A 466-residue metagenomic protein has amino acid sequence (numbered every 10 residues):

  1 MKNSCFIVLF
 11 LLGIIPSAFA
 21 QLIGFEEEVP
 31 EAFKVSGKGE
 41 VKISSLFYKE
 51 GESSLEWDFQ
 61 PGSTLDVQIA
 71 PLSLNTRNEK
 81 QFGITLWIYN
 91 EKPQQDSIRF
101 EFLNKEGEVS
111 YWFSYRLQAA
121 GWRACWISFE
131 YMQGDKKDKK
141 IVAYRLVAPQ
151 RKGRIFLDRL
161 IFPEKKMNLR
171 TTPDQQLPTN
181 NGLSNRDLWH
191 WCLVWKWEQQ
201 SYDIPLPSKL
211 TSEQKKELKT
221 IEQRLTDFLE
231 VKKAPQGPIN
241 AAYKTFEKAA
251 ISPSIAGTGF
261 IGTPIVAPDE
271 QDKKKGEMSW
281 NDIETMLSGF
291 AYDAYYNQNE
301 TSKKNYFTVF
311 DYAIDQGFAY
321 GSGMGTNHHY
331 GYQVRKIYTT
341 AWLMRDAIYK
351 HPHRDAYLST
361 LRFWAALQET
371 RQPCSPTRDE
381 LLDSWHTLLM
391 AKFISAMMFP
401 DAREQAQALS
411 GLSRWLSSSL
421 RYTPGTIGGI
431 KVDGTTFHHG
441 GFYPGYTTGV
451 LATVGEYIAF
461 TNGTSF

Functional and structural regions predicted by a protein language model:
S4-I14: Sec-dependent N-terminal signal peptides
F19-K38, P173-D174: Extracellular carbohydrate-recognition regions
I43-T64: Short carbohydrate-recognition loop motifs
S54, G83, A143, D158-R159: Extracellular/lumenal ectodomain signal focusing on beta-strand-rich modules and carbohydrate-recognition contexts
W57-G134, R151-G153: Extracellular ligand-binding interfaces
K136-K139, A148-P163, M167-P173: Extracellular carbohydrate recognition
R170-A241, T245: Extreme N-terminal leader/anchor segments
E222-F466: Aromatic-lined, polymer-binding surfaces characteristic of secreted/periplasmic polysaccharide-degrading enzymes
